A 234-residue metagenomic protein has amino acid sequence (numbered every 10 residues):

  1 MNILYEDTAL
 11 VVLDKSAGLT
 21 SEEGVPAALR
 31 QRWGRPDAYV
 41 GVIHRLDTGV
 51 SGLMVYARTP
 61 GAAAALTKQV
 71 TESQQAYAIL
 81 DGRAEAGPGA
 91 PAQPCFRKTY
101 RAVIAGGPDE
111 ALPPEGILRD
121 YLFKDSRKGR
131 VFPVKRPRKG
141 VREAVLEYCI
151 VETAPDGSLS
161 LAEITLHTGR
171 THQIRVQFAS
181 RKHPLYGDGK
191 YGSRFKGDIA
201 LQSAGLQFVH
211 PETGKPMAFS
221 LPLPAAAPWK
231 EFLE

Functional and structural regions predicted by a protein language model:
M1-K128, R136-E143, E152-A154, A200 (+1 more regions): RNA pseudouridine synthases
M1-L10, S16-E23, G157-L159, T171-E234: Pseudouridine synthases involved in rRNA/tRNA modification
R101-V103, E147-C149, G205-Q207: Residues located in well-ordered beta-strands
G116, D120, A144-L146, H172 (+1 more regions): Short beta-strand segments
R127-K128, T168, E212-T213: Residue-level recognition of short loop/turn positions
A162-T165: Short histidine-centered loop motifs in beta-beta connectors
